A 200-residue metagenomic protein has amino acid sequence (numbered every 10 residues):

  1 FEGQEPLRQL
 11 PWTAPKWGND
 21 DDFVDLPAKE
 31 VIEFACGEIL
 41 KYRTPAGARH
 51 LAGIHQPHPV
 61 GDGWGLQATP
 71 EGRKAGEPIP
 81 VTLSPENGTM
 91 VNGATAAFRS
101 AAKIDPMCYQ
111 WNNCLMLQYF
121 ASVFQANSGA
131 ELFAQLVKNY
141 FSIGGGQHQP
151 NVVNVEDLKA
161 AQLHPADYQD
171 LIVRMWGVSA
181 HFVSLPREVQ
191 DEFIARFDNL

Functional and structural regions predicted by a protein language model:
F1-L200: Acidic, glycine-enriched catalytic cores built around paired aspartates
